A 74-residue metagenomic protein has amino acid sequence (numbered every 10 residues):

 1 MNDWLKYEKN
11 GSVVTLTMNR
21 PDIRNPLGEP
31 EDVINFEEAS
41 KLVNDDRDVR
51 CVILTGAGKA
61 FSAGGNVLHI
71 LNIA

Functional and structural regions predicted by a protein language model:
M1-A57, L71-I73: Conserved CoA-thioester-binding segment of acyl-CoA-metabolizing enzymes
K59-A63: Short, active-site-adjacent cap segments at secondary-structure transitions
G64-A74: Short, flexible, mixed-charge acidic loops at enzyme active sites
